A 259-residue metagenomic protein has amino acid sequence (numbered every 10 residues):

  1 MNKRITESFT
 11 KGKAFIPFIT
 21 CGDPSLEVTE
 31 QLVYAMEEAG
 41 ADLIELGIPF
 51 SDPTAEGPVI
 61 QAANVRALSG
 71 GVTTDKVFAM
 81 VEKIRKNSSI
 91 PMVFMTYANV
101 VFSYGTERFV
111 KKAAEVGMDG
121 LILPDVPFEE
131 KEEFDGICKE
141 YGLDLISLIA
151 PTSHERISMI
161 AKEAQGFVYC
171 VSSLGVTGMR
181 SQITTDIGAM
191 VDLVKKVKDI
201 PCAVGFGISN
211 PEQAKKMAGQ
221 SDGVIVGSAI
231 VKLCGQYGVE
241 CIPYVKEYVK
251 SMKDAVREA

Functional and structural regions predicted by a protein language model:
M1-I19, M80-K86: N-terminal amphipathic alpha-helix/helix-capping segment at the start of soluble metabolic enzymes
F15-I19, I44-L46, M92-T96, L121-L123 (+4 more regions): Hydrophobic faces of well-ordered beta-strands that scaffold small-molecule active sites in alpha/beta enzyme cores
L26-M36, T152-K162, V204, I208-V224: Catalytic cores of alpha/beta
E37, I48, Q61-L123, V256: Active-site beta->alpha loop and helix N-cap motifs at the rims of alpha/beta catalytic domains
A41-D52, M118-I122, P127-E130, S172-G178 (+2 more regions): Glycine-rich phosphate-binding active-site loops on the catalytic face of alpha/beta enzymes
A62, G70, S158-K196, L233-G235: Glycine/Thr-rich beta-alpha phosphate-binding loop at enzyme active sites
S69-V72, G117-E130, D144-T152, S158 (+1 more regions): Catalytic beta/alpha-barrel core
V77, D192-I200, S209-K215, G219-A259: Alpha/beta catalytic cores of nucleotide-metabolism and tRNA/nucleoside-modifying enzymes
